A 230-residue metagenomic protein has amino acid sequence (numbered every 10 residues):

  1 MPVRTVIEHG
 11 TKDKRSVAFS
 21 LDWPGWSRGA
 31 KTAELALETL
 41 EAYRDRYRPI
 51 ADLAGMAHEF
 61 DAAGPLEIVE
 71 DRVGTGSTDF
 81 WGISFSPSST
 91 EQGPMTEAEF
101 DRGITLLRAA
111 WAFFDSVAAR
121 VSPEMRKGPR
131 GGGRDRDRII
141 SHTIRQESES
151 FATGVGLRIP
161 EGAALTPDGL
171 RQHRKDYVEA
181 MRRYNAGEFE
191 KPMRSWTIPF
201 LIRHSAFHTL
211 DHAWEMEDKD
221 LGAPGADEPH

Functional and structural regions predicted by a protein language model:
P2, D45-E99: Short, charged, surface-exposed hinge/linker loops at domain edges that act as mobile lids or interdomain connectors
P2-V3, G10-K14, S88-T90, F100-R102 (+1 more regions): Short secondary-structure boundary micro-motifs
R4-A33, L37-M56, D115, P123-R171 (+1 more regions): Short, contiguous alpha-helical
V6-D13, S20, G76, F80-P87 (+2 more regions): N-proximal short alpha-helices
D22, W26-K31, A36, F85-D101: Short N-terminal secondary-structure initiator segments
D71-S89, I144-R158, D176-E188, F207-L221: Short, Lys/Arg-enriched charge-dense amphipathic segments
F80-E97, I104-E124, T143-G154: A short mid-domain helix/strand-loop element embedded in enzyme catalytic domains that forms or borders the active-site
Q92-R120, A163-E190, F200-L210: Acidic/histidine-rich alpha-helical segments that form the ligand environment of transition-metal centers
